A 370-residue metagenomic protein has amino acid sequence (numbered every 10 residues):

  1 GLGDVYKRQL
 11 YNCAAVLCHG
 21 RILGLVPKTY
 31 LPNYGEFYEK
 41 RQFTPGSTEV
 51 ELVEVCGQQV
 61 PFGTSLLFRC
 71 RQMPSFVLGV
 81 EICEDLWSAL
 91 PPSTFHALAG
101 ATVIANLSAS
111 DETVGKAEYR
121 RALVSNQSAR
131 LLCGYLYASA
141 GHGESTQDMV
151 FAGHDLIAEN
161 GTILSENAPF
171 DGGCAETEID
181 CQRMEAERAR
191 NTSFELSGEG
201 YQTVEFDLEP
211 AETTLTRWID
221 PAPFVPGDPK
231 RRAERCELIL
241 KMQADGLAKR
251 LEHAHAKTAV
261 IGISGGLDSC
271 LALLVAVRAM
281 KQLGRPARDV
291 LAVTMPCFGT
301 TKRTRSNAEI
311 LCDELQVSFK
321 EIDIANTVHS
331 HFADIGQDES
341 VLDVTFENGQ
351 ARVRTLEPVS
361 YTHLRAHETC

Functional and structural regions predicted by a protein language model:
G1-V260, R278-A287: Enzyme catalytic cores with a strong preference for nitrogen-chemistry domains
G1-Y6, H363-C370: Single conserved hydrophobic/aromatic residue that forms the stacking wall/gate of nucleotide- or nucleobase-binding
F95, Q127, L311, E357 (+1 more regions): Hydrophobic/aromatic ligand-binding patch that stacks against planar heteroaromatic rings of cofactors or nucleotides
A105, D111, L132, T327-Q337 (+3 more regions): Nucleotide-activated chemistry modules centered on ATP-dependent adenylation/adenylyltransferase
Y135, I239-M280, D289-L311, L315-F319 (+2 more regions): Extended, hydrophobic alpha-helical segments in both membrane/secreted and soluble proteins
C174-E176, E205-P223, R285, D289-D343 (+1 more regions): A conserved beta-strand->alpha-helix junction
P229-K241, C297-F298, L342-A351: Short acidic-aromatic active-site loops that bind/stabilize oxyanions
